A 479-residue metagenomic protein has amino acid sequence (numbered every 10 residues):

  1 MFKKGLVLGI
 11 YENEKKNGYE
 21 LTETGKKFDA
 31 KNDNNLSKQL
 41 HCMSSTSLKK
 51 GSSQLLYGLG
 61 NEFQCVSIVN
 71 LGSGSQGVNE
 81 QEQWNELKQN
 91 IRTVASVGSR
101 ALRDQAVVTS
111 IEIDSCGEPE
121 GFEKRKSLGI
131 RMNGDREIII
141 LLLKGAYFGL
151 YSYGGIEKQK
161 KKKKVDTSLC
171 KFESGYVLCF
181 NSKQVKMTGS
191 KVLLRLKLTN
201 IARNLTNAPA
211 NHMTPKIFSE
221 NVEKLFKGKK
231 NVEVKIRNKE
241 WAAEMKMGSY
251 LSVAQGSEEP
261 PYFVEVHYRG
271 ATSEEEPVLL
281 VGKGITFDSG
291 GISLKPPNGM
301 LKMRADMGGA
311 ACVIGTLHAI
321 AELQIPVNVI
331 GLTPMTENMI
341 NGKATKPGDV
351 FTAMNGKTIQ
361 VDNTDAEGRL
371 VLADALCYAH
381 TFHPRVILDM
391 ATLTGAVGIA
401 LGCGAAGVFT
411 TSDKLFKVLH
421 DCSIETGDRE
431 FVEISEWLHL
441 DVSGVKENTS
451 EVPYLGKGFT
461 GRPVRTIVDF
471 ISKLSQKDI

Functional and structural regions predicted by a protein language model:
M1-G284: Short amphipathic alpha-helical segment within the helicase RecA-like ATPase core that mediates nucleic-acid
K31, N35-M43, S47-K49, A202 (+1 more regions): A generic structural signal for tightly packed, nonpolar segments enriched in small/aliphatic residues
